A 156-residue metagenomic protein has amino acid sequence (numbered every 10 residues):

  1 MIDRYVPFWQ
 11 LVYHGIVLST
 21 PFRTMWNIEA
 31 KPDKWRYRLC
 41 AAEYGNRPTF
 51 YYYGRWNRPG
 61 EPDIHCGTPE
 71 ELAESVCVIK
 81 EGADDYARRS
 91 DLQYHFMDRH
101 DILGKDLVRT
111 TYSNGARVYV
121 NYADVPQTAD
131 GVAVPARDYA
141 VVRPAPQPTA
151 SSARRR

Functional and structural regions predicted by a protein language model:
M1-R155: Active-site-proximal substrate-binding groove within the catalytic cores of carbohydrate-active enzymes
